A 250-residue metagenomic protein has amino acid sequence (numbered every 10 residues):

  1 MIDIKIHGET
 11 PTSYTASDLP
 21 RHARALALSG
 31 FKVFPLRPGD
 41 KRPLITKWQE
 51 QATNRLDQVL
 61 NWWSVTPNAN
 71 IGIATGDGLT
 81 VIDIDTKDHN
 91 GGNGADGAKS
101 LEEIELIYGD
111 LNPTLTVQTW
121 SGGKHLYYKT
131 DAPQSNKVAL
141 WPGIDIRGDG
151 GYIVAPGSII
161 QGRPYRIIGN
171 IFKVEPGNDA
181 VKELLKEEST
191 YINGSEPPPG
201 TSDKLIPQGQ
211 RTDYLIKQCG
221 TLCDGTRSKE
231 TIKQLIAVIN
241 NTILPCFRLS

Functional and structural regions predicted by a protein language model:
M1-I71: DNA replication initiation on ssDNA origins
M1-S13, L44-Q49, V81-G92, P164-V174 (+1 more regions): Charged, low-complexity surface segments at secondary-structure and domain boundaries
I2-I6, T10, A27, K32 (+3 more regions): Modules that initiate DNA replication and primer synthesis
S13-P20, A27, A69-I73, H89-E187 (+2 more regions): Metal-dependent DNA replication initiation modules
F31, T80, K124: Residue-level detector of short, conserved catalytic/binding motifs and their immediate flanks
R37, Q49-T53, T86, Y127-K129 (+1 more regions): Nucleic-acid 5′ end/cap handling module spanning
N70-N90, D213-K217: Glycine-rich, often proline-containing surface loops adjacent to acidic residues and nearby aromatics that form
